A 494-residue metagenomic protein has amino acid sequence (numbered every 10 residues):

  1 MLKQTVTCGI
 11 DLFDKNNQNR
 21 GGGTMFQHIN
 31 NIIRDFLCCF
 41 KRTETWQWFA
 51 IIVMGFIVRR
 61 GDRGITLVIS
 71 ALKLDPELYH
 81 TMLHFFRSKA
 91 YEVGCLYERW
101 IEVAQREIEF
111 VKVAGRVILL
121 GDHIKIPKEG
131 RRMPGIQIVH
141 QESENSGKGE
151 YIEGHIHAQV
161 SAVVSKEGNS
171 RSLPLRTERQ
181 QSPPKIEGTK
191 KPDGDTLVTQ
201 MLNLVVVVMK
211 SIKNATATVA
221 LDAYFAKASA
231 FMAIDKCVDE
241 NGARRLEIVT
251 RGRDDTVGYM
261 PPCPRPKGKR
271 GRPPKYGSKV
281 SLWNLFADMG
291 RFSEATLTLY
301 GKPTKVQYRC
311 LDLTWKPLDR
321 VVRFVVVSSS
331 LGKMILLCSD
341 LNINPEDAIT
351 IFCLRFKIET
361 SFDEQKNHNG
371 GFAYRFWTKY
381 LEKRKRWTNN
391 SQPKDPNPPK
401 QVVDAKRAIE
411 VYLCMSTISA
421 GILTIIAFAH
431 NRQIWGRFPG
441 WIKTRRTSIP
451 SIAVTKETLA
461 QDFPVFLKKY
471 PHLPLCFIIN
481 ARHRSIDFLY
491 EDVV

Functional and structural regions predicted by a protein language model:
V6, T24-R87, V93: Gly/serine-rich nucleotide phosphate-binding loop at the start of the catalytic core of nucleotide/ADP-ribose-handling
G9, F13, M25-L37, G115 (+2 more regions): Single, function-defining residue in the core of a domain
F40-W48, G147-I152, Q401-L413: Structural motif
A50-R59, S70, Q159-S161, I409-A427: Short, hydrophobic/amphipathic alpha-helical patches that form generic packing surfaces within helical domains
M54, Y91-W100, L246, E410: Long, low-complexity, charge-dense
S88-Q181: Active-site-proximal, Lys/Arg-enriched surface segment that forms a nucleic-acid-binding/basic interface patch
